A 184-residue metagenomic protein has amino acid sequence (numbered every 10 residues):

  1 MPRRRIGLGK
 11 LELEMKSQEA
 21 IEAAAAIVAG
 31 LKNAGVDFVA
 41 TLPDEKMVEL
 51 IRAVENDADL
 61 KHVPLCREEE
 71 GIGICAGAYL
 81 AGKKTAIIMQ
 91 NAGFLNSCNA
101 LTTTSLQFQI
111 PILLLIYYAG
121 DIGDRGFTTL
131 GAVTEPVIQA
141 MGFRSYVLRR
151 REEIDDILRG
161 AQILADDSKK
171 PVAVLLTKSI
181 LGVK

Functional and structural regions predicted by a protein language model:
R3, G7-K184: Thiamine diphosphate
